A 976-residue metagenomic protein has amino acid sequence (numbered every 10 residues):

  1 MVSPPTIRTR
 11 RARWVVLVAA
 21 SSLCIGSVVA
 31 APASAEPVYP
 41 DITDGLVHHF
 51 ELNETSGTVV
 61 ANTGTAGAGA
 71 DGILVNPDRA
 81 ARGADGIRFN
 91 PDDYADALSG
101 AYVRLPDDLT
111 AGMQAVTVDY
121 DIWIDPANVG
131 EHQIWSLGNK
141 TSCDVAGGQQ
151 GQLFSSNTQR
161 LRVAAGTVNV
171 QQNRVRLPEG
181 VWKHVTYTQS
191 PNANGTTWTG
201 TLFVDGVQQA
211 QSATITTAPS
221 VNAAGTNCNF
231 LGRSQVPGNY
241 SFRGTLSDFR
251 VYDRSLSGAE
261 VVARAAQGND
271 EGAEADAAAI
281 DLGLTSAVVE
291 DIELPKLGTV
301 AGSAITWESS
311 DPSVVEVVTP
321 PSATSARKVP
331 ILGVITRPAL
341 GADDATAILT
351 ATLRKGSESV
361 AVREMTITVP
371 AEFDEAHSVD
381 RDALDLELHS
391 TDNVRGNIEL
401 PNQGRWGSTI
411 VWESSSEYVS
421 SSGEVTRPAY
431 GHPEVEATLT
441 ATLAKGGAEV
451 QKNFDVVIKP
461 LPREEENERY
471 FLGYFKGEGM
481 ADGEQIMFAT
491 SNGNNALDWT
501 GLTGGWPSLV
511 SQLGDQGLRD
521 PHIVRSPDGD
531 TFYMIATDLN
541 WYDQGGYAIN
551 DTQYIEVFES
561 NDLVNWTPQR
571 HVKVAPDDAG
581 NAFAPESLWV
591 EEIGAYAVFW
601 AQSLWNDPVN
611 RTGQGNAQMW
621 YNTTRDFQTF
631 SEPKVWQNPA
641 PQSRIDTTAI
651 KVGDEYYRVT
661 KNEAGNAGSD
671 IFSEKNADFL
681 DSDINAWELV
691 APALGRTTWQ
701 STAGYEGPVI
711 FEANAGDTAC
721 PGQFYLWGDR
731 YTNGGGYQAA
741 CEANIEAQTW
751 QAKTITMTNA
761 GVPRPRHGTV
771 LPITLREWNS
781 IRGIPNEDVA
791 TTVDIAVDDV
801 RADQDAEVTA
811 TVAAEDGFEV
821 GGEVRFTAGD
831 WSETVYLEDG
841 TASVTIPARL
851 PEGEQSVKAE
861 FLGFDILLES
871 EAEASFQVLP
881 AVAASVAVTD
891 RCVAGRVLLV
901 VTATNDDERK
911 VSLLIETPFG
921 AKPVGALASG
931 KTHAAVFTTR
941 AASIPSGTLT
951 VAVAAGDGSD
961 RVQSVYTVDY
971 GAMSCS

Functional and structural regions predicted by a protein language model:
V15, E787-A881: Solvent-exposed beta-strand/loop surfaces, strongest in extracytoplasmic domains of secreted and cell-surface proteins
L17, P32-D96, A213, V262-E271: Extracytoplasmic low-complexity segments
P40-T43, R104-V118, R174-K183, S220-G225 (+1 more regions): Extracellular/lumenal carbohydrate-interaction signature centered on repeated Trp-anchored short motifs
T43-V47, S56-V60, Y94-L161, A193-T199 (+1 more regions): Extracellular glycan-recognition modules
A66-L98, V118-V129, Q149-T217, V236: Extracellular glycan-interaction surfaces
D93-Y94, G166-T167, S212, A223-S247 (+1 more regions): Extracellular glycan-interaction patches encoded by glycine-rich segments
T352-K355, L443-K445, A828, P851-E873 (+1 more regions): Enriched for extracellular/lumenal, surface-exposed ectodomains of secreted and cell-surface proteins
H432-P433, V457-D788: Carbohydrate-active catalytic/glycan-binding domains of CAZyme proteins, especially the secreted or lumenal ectodomains
